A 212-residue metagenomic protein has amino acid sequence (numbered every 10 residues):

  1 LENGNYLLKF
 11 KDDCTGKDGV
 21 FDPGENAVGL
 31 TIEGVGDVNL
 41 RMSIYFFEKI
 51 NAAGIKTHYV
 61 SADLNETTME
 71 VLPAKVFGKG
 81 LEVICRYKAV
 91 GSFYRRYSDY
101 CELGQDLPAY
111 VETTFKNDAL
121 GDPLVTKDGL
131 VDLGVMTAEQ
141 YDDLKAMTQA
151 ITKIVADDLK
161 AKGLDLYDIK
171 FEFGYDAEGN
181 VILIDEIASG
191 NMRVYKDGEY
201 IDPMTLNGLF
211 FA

Functional and structural regions predicted by a protein language model:
L1-F115: Active-site loop/lid in soluble adenylation, ligation, and acyl-transfer enzymes
N5, G78-G80, G163-L166, E178-V181: Coil-to-beta-strand transition motifs
P23-V38, L120-M147: Short histidine-centered catalytic/ligand-binding loop motif
H58-N65, K160-Y175: A short glycine-rich, hydrophobically flanked beta-strand micro-motif that places a catalytic Asp/Glu for divalent metal
C85, L166-E186: Conserved metal-phosphate-binding beta-hairpin within the catalytic cores of diverse ATP-dependent phosphoryl-transfer
L107-G121, T152-G163, S189-M192: Phosphate-binding core of ATP-grasp and ATP-grasp-like enzymes
M136-Y167: A long amphipathic alpha-helix within ATP-dependent nucleotide-binding catalytic cores
I187-A212: C-terminal helix-cap and adjacent tail motif
